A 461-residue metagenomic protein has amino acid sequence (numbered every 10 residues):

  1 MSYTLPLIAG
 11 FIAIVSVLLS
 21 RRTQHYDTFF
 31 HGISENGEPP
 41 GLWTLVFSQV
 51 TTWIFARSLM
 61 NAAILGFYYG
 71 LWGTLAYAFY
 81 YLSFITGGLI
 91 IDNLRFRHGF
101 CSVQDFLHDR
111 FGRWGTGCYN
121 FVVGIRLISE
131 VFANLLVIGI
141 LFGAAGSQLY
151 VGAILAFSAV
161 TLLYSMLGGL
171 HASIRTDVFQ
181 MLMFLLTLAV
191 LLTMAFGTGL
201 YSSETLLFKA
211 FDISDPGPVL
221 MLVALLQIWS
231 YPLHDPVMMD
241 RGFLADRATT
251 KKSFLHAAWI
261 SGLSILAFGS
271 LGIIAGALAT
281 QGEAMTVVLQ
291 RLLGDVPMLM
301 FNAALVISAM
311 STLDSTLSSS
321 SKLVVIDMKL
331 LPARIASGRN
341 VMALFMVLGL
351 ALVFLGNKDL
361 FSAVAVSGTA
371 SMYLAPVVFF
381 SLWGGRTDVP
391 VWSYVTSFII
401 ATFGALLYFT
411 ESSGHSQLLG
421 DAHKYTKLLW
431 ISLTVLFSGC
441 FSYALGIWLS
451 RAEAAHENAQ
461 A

Functional and structural regions predicted by a protein language model:
M1-L19, V391-A461: A generic transmembrane alpha-helix motif of multi-pass inner-membrane proteins
M1-M60, S165-H171, M181, T187-V190 (+2 more regions): Membrane-interface "cap" regions at the ends of multi-pass membrane proteins
V15-T23, V131, L135, G139-A156 (+7 more regions): Hydrophobic alpha-helical segments and their helix-loop junctions in multi-pass secondary transporters
T28, F100-Q104, H108, G169-D177 (+4 more regions): Hydrophobic, small-residue-rich membrane helices and short re-entrant helix-turn-helix hairpins that build
H31-G99, L226, M238, F243-A279 (+1 more regions): Membrane-interface helix-loop-helix modules in multi-pass membrane proteins
L75-S165, Q227-I228, L305-S315, A333: Helix-loop-helix module between adjacent transmembrane segments
R113-G117, I128, V325-S362, S367: Loop-to-transmembrane helix boundary motifs in multi-pass membrane proteins
F121-F132, M183-T193, A224-L233, R247-L278 (+4 more regions): Selective recognition of specific alpha-helical transmembrane segments in multi-pass small-molecule
